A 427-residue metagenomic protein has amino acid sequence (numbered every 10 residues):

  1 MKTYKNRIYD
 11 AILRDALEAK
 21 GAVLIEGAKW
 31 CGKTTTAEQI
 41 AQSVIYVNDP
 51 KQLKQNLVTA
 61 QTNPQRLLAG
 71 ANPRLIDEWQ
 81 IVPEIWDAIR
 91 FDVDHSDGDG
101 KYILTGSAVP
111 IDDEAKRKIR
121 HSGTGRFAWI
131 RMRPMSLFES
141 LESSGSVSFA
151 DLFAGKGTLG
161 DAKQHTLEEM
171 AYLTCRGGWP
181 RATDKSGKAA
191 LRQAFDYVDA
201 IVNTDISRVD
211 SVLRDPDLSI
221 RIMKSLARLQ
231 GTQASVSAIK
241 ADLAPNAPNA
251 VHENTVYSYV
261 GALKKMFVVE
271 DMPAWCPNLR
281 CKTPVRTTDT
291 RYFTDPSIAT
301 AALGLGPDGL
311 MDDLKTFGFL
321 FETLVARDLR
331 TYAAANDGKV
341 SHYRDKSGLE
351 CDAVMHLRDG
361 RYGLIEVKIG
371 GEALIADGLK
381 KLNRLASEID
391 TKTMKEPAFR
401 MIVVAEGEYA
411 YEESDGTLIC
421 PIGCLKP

Functional and structural regions predicted by a protein language model:
M1-R14: N-terminal pre-Walker A segment at the start of P-loop NTPase domains
I25: Hydrophobic anchor at the beta1->P-loop junction of P-loop NTPases
K33-T34: Conserved lysine of the Walker
I45-P73: Short glycine-rich substrate-engagement loop in P-loop NTPases that contacts/grips substrate
W86-P110: Conserved catalytic/switch belt of AAA+ P-loop NTPases
D112-T232: Interdomain motor-coupling "hinge/lid" segment immediately C-terminal to the ATP-binding subdomain of NTP-driven enzymes
G187-R361: Accessory nucleic acid-recognition modules appended to NTPase machines
A405-P427: Domain-level recognition of nuclease-like catalytic cores that cleave nucleotide substrates
